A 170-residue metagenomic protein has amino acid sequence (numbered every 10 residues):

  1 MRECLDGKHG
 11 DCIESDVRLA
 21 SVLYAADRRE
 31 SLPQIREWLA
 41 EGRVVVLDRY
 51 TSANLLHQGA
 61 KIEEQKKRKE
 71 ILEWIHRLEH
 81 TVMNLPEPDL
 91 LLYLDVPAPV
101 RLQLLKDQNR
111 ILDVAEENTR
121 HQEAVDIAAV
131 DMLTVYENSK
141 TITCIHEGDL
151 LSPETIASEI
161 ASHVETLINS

Functional and structural regions predicted by a protein language model:
M1-R77, V82-M83: ATP-dependent small-molecule kinase phosphotransfer cores that center on conserved nucleotide phosphate-binding segments
E3, V17, A40, K61-E63 (+4 more regions): Generic preference for flexible, low-structure residues
V46, L90-L92, K140-T143: Hydrophobic/aromatic beta-strand patches that form the interior of the parallel beta-sheet core in alpha/beta enzyme
S52-I127: A glycine- and Lys/Arg-enriched "phosphate-lid" helix/loop adjacent to the NTP-binding pocket of small-molecule kinases
P99-S170: NTP-dependent small-molecule kinase module
